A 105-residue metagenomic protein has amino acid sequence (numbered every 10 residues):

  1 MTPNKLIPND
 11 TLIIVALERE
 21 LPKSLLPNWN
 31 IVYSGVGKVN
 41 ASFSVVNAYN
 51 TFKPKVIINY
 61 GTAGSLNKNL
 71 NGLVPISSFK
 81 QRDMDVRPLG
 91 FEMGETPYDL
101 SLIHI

Functional and structural regions predicted by a protein language model:
T2-S101: Metabolite-binding pocket within alpha/beta catalytic cores that recognizes anionic/polar moieties
I103-I105: Conserved small/polar residues in nucleotide/adenosyl-binding loops
